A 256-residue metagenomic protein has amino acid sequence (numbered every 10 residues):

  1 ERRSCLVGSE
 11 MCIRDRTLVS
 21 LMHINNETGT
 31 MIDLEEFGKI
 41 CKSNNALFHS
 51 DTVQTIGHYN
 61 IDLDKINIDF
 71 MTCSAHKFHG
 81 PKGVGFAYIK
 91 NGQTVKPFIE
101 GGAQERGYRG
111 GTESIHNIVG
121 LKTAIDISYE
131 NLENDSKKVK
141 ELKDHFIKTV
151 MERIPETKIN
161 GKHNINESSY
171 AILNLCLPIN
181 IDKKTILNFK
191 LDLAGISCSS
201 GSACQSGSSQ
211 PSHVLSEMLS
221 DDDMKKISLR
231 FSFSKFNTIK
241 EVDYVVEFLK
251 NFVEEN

Functional and structural regions predicted by a protein language model:
E1-G8, C12-I13: Single conserved hydrophobic/aromatic residue that forms the stacking wall/gate of nucleotide- or nucleobase-binding
L18-S20, T30-D69: Catalytic PLP-binding core of fold-type I/II PLP enzymes
S43-N44, A194, N256: Helix C-cap/helix->beta junction micro-motif
I66-T123: Active-site PLP attachment segment
Y129-D182, L187-K190: Conserved PLP-dependent catalytic core of the aminotransferase class-I/II
I172-M224: Conserved C-terminal alpha-helix-loop-beta "cap" of PLP-dependent enzymes that closes/shapes the active-site mouth
Q205-N256: PLP-dependent enzyme catalytic core of the Aspartate aminotransferase-like
